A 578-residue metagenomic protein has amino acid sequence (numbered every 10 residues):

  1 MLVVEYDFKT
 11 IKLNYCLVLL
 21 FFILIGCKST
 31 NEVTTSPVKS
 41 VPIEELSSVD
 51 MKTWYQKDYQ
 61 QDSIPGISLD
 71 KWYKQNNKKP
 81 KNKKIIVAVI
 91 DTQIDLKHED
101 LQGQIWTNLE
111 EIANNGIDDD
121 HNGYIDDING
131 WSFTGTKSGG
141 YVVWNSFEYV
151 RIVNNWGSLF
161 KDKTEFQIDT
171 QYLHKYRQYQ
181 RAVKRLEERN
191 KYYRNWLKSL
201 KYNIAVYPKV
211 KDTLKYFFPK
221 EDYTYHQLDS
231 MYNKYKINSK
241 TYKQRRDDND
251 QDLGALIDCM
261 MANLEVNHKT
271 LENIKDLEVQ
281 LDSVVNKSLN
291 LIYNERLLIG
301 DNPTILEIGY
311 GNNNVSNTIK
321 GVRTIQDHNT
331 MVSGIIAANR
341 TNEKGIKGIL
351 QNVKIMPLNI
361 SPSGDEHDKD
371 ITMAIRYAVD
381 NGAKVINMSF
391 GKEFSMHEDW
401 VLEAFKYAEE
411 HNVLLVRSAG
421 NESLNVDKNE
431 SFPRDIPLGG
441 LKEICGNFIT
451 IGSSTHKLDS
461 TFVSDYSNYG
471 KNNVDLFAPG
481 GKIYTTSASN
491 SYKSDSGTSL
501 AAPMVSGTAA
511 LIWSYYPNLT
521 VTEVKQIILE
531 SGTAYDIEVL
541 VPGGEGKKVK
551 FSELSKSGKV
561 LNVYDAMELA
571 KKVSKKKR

Functional and structural regions predicted by a protein language model:
M1-I11: N-terminal secretory signal peptides that target proteins for export/translocation
E5, K28-E32, V379-F390, D399 (+3 more regions): C-terminal subdomain of the subtilisin-like protease fold in secreted/lumenal serine endopeptidases
L24-G26: C-terminal motif of bacterial Sec signal peptides marking the signal peptidase cleavage site
N31-P42: Short, low-complexity, disordered segments immediately C-terminal to signal peptides in bacterial exported proteins
W72-V87, T92-H367, I444-N447, Y469-N473 (+1 more regions): Subtilisin-like serine protease catalytic core
Y73-K81, R323-Q326, K347-L350, E366-N387 (+5 more regions): Mature extracellular/periplasmic domains of secretome proteins
D91, G420, G497: Active-site glycine-centered loops adjacent to acidic/histidine catalytic or metal-binding residues that shape
G300-T304, V413, R434-S514, N518 (+1 more regions): Extracellular S/T/G-rich loop segment that most often corresponds to the catalytic His/Ser-adjacent loop
